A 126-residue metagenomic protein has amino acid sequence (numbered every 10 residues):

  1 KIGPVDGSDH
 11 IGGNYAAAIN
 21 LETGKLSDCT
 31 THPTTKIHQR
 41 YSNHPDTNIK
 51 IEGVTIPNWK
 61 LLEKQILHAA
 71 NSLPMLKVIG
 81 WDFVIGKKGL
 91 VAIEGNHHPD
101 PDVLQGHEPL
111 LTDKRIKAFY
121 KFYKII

Functional and structural regions predicted by a protein language model:
K1-K64: ATP-dependent carboxylate/phosphate-activation module, predominantly the ATP-grasp catalytic core and closely related
I2, A69-S72: Short hydrophobic alpha-helical module
Q39-K64, N71-L76, I85-I126: C-terminal active-site "lid" helix and adjoining low-complexity regulatory extension at the edge of ATP-using catalytic
G80-D82: Short, surface-exposed charged micro-motifs
